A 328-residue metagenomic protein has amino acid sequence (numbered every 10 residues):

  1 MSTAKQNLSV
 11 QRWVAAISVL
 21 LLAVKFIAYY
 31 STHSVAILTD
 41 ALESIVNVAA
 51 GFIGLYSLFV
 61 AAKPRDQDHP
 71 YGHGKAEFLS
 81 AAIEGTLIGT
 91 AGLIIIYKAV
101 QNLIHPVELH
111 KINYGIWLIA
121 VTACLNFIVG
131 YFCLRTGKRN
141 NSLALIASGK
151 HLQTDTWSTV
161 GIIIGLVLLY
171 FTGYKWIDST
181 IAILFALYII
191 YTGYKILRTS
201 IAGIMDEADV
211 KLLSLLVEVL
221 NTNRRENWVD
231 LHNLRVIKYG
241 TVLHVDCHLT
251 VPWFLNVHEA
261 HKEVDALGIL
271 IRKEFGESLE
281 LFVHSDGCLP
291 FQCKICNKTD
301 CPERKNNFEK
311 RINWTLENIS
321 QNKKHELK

Functional and structural regions predicted by a protein language model:
S2-I17, V24, Y30-L42, V46-K328: Alpha-helical transmembrane segments and adjacent TM-loop junctions that form the membrane-embedded core of multi-pass
